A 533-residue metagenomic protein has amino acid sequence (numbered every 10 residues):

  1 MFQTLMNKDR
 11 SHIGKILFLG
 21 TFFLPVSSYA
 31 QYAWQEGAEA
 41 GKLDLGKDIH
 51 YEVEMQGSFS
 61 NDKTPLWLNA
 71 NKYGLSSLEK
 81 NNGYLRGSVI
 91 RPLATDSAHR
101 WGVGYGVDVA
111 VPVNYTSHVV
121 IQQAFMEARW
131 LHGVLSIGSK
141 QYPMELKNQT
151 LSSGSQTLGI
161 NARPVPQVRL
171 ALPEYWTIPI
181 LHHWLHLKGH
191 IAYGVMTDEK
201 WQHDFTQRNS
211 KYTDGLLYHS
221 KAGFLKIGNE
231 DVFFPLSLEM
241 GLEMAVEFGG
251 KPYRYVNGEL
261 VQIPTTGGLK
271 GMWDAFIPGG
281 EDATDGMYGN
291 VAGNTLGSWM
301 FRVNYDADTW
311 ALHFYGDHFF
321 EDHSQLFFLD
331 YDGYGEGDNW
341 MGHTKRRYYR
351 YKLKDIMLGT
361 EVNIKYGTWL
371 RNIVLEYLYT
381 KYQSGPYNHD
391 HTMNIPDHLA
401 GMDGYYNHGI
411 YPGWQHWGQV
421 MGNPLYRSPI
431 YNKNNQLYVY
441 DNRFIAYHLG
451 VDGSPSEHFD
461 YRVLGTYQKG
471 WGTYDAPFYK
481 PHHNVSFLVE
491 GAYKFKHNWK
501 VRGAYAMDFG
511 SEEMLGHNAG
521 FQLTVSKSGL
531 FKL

Functional and structural regions predicted by a protein language model:
M1-Q35, V525, G529-L533: Bacterial Sec-dependent N-terminal signal peptides
Y32-G83, D96-V107, G189-Y193: Transmembrane beta-strand segments of Gram-negative outer membrane beta-barrel proteins
W34-H50, R91-V103, T116, R129-G133 (+7 more regions): Short loop/turn motifs that connect adjacent beta-strands in outer-membrane beta-barrel proteins
H50-E54, K80-S88, V119-Q123, V165-R169 (+6 more regions): Transmembrane beta-barrel architecture of outer-membrane proteins
M55-K63, R91-L93, V107-V113, W130-H132 (+11 more regions): Transmembrane beta-strands of outer-membrane beta-barrel pores
A98-A128, Y142-N161: Surface-exposed loop and membrane-interface regions of Gram-negative outer-membrane beta-barrel proteins
P143-I263: Internal, well-ordered domain-core segments that constitute the primary functional module of diverse proteins
L236-L242, P252-L533: Exposed, low-structure sequence patches enriched in small/polar residues
